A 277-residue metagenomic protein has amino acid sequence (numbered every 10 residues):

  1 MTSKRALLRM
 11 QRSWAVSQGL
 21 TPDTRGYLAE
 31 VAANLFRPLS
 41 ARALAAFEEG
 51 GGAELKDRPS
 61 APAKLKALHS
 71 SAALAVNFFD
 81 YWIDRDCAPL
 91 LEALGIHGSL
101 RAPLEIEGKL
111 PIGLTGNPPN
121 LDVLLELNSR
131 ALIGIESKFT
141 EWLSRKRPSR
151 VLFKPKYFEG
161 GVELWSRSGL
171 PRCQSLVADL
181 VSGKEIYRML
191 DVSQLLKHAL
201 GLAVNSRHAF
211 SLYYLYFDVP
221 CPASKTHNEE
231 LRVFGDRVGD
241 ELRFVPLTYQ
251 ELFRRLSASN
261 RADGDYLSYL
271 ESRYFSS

Functional and structural regions predicted by a protein language model:
M1-P111: Nuclease-adjacent, charged terminal/linker segments that flank catalytic cores
R12, R188, L195-S277: Non-catalytic C-terminal interaction segments of nucleic acid-processing enzymes
L100-N128: Active-site metal-binding core of divalent-cation-utilizing nuclease and nuclease-like domains
K109-L114, K138-W142, L202, F217-C221: Short, solvent-exposed loop/turn segments at secondary-structure junctions
V123, K138-S149: A short, conserved, highly charged catalytic patch centered on acidic carboxylates
L124-G134, A203-H208: Active-site beta-strand-loop-beta-strand hairpin of nuclease catalytic cores that positions key catalytic residues
L132, K154-C173, A262-S277: Active-site cores of enzymes that catalyze phosphoryl transfer or operate on phosphate-rich substrates
S144-L212: Acidic, metal/cofactor-coordinating or nucleic-acid-engaging core segments within structured domains
